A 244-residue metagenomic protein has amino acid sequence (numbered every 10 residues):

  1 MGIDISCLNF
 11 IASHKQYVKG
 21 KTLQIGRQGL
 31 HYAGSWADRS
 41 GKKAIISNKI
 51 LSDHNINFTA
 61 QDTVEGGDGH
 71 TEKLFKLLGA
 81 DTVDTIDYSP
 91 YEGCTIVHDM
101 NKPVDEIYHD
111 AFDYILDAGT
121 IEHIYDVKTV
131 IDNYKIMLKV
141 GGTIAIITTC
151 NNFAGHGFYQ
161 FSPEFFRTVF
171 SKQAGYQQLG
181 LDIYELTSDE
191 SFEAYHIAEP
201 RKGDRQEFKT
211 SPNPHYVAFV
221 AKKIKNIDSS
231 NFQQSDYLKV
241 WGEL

Functional and structural regions predicted by a protein language model:
M1-G20, G29-K42: Class I SAM-dependent methyltransferase Rossmann-like catalytic core, especially the SAM/SAH-binding loop
I3-A12, G67-T71, G203-R205: Short alpha-helical segments and helix-capping/turn motifs at coil-helix boundaries
S13-G20, L77, Y108-H109, N213: Flexible, charged surface loops at secondary-structure boundaries
L23-I25, G66-G155: Conserved SAM-binding loop
G29, P90-E92, K102, I183-S188: Residue-level detector of flexible, active-site-proximal loop/helix-junction positions within diverse enzyme catalytic
H31-T85: Aromatic- and Gly/Pro-rich amphipathic surface segment
G34-D38, I96, F232: Short, glycine/acidic-enriched capping/hinge loops at junctions between secondary-structure elements
V64-E65, K76-L78, Y125-L244: S-adenosyl-L-methionine-dependent methyltransferase catalytic module, highlighting the catalytic core
